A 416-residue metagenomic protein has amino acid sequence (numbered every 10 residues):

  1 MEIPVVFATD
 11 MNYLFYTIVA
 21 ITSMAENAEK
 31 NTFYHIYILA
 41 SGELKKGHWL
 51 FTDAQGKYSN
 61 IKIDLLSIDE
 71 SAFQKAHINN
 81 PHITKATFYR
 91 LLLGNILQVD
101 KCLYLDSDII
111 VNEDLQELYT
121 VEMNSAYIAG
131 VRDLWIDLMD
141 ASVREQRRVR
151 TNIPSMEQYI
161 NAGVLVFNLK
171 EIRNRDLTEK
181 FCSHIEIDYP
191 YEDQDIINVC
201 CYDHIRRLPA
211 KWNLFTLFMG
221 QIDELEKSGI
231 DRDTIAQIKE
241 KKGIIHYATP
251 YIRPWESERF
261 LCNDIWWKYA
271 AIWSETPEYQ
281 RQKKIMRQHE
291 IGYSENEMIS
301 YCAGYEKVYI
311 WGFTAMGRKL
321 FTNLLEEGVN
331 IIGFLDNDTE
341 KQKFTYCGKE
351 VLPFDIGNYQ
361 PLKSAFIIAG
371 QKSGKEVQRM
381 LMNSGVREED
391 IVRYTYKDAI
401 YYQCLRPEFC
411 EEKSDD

Functional and structural regions predicted by a protein language model:
M1-I3, T9, Y13, A162 (+1 more regions): A glycosyltransferase accessory/donor-loop signature
S23-T32: Short, acidic, metal-binding catalytic loop of nucleotide-sugar glycosyltransferases
Y34-S41, G130-R132, I332-N337: Short internal beta-strands
A54-N95: Active-site-proximal specificity loops/subdomain of glycosyltransferases
C102: Short aromatic/hydrophobic "clamp" motif used to bind/position activated sugar donors
L105: Catalytic metal- and UDP-sugar-binding loop of GT-A-like glycosyltransferases, i.e., residues flanking the conserved
I109-R144: Conserved donor-nucleotide/metal-binding helix-loop-beta segment in metal-dependent transferases, i.e., the alpha-helix
Q282-D416: Hydrophobic, well-ordered beta-alpha structural blocks that scaffold small-molecule cofactor pockets
